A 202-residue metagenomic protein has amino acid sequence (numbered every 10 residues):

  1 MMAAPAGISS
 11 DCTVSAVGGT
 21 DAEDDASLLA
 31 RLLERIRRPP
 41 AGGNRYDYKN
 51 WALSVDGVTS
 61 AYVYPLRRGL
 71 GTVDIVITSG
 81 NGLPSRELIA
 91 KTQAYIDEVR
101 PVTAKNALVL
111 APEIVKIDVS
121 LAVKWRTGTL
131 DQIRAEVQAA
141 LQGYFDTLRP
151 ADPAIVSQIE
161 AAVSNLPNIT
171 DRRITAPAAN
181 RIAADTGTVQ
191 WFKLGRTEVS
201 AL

Functional and structural regions predicted by a protein language model:
M1-L202: Short beta-strand/helix segments in adaptor/scaffold domains that form protein-protein interfaces within large
